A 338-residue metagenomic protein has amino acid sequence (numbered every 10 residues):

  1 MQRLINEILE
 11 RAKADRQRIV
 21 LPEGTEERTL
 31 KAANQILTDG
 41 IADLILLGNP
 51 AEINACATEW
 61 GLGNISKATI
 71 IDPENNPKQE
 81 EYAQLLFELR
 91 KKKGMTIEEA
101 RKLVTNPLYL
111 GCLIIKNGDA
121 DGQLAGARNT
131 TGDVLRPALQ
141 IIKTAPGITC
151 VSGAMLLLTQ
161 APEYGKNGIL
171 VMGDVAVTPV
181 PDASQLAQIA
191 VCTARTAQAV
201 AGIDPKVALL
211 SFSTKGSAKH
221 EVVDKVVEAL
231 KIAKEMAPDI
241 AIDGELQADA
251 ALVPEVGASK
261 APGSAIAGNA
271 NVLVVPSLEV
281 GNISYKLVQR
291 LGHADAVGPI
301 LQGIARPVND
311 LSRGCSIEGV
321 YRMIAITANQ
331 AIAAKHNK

Functional and structural regions predicted by a protein language model:
M1-A267, V272-K338: Anion-binding alpha/beta catalytic cores of soluble intermediary-metabolism enzymes, centered on
